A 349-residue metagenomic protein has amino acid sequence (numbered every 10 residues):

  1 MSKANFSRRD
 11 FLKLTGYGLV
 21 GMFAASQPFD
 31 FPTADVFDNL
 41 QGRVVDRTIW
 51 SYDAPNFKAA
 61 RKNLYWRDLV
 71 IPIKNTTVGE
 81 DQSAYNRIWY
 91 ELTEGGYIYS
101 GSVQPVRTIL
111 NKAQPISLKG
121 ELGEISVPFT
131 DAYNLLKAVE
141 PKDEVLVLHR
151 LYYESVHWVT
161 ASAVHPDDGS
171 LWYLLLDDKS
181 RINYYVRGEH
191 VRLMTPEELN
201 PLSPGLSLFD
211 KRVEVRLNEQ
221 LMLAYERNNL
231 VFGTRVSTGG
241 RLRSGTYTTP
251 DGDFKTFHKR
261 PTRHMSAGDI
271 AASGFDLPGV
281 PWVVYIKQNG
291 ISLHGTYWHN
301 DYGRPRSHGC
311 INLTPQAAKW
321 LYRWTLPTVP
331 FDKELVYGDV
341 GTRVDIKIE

Functional and structural regions predicted by a protein language model:
M1-L19: N-terminal secretory signal peptides and thylakoid transit peptides that target proteins across membranes
A25-F57: C-terminal segment of N-terminal export signals and the immediately downstream linker at the start of the mature
F31, D35, E91-I125, D177-L208: Boundary regions of SH3-family modules and the immediately adjacent low-complexity/disordered segments in eukaryotic
S51-D53, E80-S83, S100-G101, L135 (+2 more regions): Short, solvent-exposed loop/turn elements at domain surfaces
P55-W66, P141-Y153: SH3/SH3-like (including bacterial SH3b) beta-barrel domains that bind proline-rich motifs or cell-wall ligands
Y65-Q104, Y152-E189: SH3/SH3-like beta-barrel superfamily modules
V164-D251: Cell wall/extracellular polymer interaction/catalysis modules
L206-L208, F232, T246-D251, H258 (+1 more regions): Exported/periplasmic cell-wall-interacting domains
